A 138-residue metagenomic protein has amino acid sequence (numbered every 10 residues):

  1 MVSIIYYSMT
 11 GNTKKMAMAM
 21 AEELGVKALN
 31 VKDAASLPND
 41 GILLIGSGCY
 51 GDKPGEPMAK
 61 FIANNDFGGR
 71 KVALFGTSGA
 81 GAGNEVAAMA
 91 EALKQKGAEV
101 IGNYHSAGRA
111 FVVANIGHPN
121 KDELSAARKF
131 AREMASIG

Functional and structural regions predicted by a protein language model:
V2-S3, S8-D33, L37-G138: FMN-binding flavodoxin-like domain, especially the glycine-rich phosphate-binding loop
